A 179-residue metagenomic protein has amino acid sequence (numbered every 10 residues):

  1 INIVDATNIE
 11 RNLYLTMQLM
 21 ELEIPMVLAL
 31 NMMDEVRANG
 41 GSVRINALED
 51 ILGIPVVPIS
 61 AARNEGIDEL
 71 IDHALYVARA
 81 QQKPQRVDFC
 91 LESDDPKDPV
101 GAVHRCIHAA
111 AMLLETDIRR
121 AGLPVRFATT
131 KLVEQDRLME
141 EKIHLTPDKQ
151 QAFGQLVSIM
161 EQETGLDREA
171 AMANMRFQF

Functional and structural regions predicted by a protein language model:
I1-V57: Conserved C-terminal guanine-recognition region of P-loop GTPase G domains, centered on the G4
V27, R37-F179: Alpha-helical transmembrane helix bundles of large polytopic membrane transport and channel proteins
